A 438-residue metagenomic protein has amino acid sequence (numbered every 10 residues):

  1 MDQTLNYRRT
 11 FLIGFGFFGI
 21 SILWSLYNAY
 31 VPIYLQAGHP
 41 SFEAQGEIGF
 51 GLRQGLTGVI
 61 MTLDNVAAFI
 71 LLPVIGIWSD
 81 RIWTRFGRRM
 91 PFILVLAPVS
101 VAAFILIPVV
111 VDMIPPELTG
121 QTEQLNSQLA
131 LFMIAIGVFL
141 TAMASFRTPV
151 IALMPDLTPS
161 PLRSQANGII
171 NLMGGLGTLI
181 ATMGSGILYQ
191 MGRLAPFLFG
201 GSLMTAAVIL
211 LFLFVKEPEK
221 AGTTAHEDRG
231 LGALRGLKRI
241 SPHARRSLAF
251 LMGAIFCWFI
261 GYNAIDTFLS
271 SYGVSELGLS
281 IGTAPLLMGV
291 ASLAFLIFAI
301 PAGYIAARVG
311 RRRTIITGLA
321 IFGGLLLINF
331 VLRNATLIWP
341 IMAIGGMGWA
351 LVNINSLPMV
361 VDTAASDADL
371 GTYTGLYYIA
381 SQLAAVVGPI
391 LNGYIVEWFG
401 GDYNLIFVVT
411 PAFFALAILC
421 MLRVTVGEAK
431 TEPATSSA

Functional and structural regions predicted by a protein language model:
M1-N6, E219-L251, A438: Juxtamembrane intracellular "pre-TM" segments in multi-pass secondary transporters
D2-A67, A249-F250, A254, F259-L277: Helix-loop boundary and gating motifs at the non-cytosolic
A67-F69, S164-Y189, Y378-P389: Glycine-rich segments within core transmembrane alpha-helices of 12-TM secondary carriers
I70-F86, Y189, F298-G310, V396: Helix-to-loop junctions at the C-terminal end of transmembrane segments in multipass secondary transporters
R88-M90, T122, I187-S202, Y394-F414: A membrane-interface helix-boundary motif in multi-pass transporters
R89-L106, R313-I328: Structural signature of the two symmetry-related core transmembrane helices
I107-D112, A206-K216, V408-A438: Multi-pass alpha-helical transporter architecture, strongest for 12-TM Major Facilitator/SLC carriers used
S145-T158, L351-A365: Intracellular juxtamembrane helix-capping segments at the cytosolic ends of symmetry-related transmembrane helices
